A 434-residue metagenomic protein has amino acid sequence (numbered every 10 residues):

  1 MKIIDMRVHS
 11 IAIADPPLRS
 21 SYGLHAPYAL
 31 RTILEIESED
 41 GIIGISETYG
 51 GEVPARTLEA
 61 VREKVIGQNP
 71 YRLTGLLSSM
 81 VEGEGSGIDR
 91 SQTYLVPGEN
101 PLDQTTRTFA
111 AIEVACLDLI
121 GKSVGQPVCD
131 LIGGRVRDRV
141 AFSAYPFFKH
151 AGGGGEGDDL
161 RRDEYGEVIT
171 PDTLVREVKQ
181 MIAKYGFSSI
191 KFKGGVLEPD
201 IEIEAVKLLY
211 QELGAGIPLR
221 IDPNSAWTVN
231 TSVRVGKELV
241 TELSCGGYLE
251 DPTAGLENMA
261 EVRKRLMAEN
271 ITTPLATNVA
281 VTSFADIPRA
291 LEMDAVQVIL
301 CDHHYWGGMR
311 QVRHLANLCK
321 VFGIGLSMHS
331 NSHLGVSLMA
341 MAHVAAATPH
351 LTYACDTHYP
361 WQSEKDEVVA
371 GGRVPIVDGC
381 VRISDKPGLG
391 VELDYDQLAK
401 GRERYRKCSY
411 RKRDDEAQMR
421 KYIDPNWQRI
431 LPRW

Functional and structural regions predicted by a protein language model:
M1-I45, Y49, R56, P360-V368 (+2 more regions): Structured beta-strand/loop patches that form or line metal/cofactor-binding pockets in enzymes
I3, G41, I112, G125 (+7 more regions): Conserved, mostly hydrophobic/aromatic
I4, V8-I13, L315, H333-W434: Flexible C-terminal active-site loop/helix
E37-S123, N426-W434: Metal- or metallocofactor-binding catalytic centers and their adjacent structured scaffolds across diverse enzyme
R107, V114-G155: Glycine-rich, aromatic-flanked loop segments that form ligand/cofactor-binding clefts across common enzyme folds
V140-V175, G194-G195, P223-T228, A276-A280: Active-site mouth loops of central-metabolism enzymes
E177-I190: Catalytic domains of carbohydrate-active enzymes, especially glycoside hydrolases
F192-S337: Catalytic core of soluble alpha/beta enzymes
